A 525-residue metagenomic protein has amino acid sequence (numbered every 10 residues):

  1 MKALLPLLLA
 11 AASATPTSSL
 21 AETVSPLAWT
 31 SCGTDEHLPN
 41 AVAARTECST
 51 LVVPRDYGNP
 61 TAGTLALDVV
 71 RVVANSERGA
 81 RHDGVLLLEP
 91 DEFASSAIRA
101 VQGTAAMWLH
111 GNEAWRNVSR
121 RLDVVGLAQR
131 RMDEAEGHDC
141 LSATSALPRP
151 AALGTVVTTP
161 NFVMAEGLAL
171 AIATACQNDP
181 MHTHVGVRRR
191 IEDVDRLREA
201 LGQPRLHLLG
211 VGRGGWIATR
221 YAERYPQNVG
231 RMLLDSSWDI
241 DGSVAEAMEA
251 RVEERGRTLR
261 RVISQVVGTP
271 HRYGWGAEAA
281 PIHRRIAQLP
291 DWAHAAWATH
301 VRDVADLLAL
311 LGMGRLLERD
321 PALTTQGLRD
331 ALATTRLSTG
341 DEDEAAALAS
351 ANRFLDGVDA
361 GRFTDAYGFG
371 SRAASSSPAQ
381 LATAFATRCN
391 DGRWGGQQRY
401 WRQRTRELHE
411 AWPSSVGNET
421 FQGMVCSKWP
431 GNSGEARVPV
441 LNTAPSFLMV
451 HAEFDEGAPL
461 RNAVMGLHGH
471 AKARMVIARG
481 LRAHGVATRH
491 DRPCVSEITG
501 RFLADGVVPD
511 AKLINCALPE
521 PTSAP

Functional and structural regions predicted by a protein language model:
L5-L7, A14-V156, P160-A165, R196 (+3 more regions): Catalytic-loop region of hydrolases
T144-R149, R220-P281, R285, L311 (+2 more regions): A catalytic-pocket lid/entrance helix-loop region that shapes and gates access to the active site across common
I191-R205: Conserved acidic catalytic loop of the alpha/beta-hydrolase fold
G210-R220: Glycine-rich nucleophile elbow surrounding the catalytic serine of serine-hydrolase chemistry
P281-A444: Alpha/beta-hydrolase fold active-site neighborhood
T443, L448-H451: Short beta-strand/loop motif that positions the catalytic acidic residue of the alpha/beta-hydrolase fold
E456-R461: Conserved alpha/beta-hydrolase "acid-adjacent" motif
R482-P493: Catalytic histidine-centered segment of alpha/beta-hydrolase-like enzymes
